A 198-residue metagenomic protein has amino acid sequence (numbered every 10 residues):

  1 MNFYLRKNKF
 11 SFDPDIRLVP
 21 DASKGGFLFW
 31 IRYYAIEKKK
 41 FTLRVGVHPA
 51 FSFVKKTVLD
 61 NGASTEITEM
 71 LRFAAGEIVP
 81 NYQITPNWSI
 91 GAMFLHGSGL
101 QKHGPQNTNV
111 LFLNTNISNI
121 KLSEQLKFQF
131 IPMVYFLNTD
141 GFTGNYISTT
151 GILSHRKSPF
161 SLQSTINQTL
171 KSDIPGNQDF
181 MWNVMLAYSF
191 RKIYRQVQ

Functional and structural regions predicted by a protein language model:
M1-K7: Outer-membrane beta-barrel initiation region
N2, N116-K121: Short low-complexity stretches enriched in small and charged residues
N8-F12: Short, surface-exposed connector motifs at secondary-structure boundaries
I16-I117, F128-F130, I166-Q168, P175-Q198: Outer-membrane pore/translocation modules
D21-S23, L122, T139-G141: Short glycine/serine/proline-enriched coil/turn segments at secondary-structure junctions
P86, K121-E124, S154-R156: A short, structured loop/turn motif at beta-sheet edges
F128-I166: Glycine/small-residue-rich hydrophobic helix-like segments
